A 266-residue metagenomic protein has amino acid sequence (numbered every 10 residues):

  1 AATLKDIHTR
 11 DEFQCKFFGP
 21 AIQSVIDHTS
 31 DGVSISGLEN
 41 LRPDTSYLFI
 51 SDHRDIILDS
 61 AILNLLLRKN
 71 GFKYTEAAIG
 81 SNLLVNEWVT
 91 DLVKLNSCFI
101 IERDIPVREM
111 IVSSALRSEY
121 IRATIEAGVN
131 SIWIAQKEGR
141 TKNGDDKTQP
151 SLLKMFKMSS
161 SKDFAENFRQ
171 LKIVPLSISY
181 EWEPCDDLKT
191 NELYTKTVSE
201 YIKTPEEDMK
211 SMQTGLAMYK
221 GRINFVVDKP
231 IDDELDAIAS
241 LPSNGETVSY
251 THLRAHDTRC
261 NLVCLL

Functional and structural regions predicted by a protein language model:
A1-Y47, H53-N64, R68, T90 (+1 more regions): Membrane-anchoring hydrophobic helices of lipid-metabolizing enzymes
D44-H53, R117-S159, E166, Q170-D187 (+1 more regions): Conserved Motif II region of HX4D acyltransferases
T45-M110, K157, E166: Catalytic core of membrane glycerolipid acyltransferases/transacylases, capturing the structured, soluble-facing
T75, V112-A115, E119: Basic/hydrophobic alpha-helical interface regions
S159-K162, D208-T214: Glycine-rich, charged/polar anion/phosphate-binding loops that engage phosphate groups from diverse ligands
K189-E206, M218-G221: Long, charge-rich alpha-helical interaction segments
T251-C260: Conserved small/polar residues in nucleotide/adenosyl-binding loops
V263-L265: Hydrophobic alpha-helical segments, chiefly the membrane-spanning helices and signal/signal-anchor peptides
